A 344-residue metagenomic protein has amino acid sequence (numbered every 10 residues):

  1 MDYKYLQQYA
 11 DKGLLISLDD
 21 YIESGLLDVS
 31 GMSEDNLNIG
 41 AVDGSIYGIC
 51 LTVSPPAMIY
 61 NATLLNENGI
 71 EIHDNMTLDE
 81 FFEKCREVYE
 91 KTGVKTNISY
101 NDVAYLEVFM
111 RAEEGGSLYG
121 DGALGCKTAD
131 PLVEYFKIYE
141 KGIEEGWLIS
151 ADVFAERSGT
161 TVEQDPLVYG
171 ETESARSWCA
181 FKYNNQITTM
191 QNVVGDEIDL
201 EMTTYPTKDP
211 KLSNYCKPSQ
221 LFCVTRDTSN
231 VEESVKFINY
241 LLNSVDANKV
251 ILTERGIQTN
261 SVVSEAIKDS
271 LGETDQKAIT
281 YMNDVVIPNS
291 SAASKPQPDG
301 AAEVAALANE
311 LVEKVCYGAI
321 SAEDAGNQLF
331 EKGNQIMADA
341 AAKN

Functional and structural regions predicted by a protein language model:
M1, M32, Y60, K182 (+2 more regions): A conserved hydrophobic position in a structured secondary element of the catalytic/binding core that shapes
M1-K4, F82, T160-T161, D324: Early extracytoplasmic/lumenal segment of secretory-pathway proteins
M1-Y5, D102-V103, F181-T188: Beta->alpha turn/N-cap motifs
D2-P55, D199-P206: Hinge/lid segment of periplasmic solute-binding proteins
D19-G25, G40-Y105, S117-F154, R226-E232 (+4 more regions): Helix-loop-helix "hinge/cap" segment bordering the ligand-binding cleft or interdomain interface
N68, N192-Q258, A292: Extracytoplasmic/periplasmic substrate-recognition and gating elements
G116-P206, E232, A325: Extracytoplasmic ligand-binding clamshell segments of periplasmic binding protein
L252-E310, K314, A342-N344: Long, aromatic- and glycine/proline-rich binding clefts that accommodate carbohydrate-like moieties
